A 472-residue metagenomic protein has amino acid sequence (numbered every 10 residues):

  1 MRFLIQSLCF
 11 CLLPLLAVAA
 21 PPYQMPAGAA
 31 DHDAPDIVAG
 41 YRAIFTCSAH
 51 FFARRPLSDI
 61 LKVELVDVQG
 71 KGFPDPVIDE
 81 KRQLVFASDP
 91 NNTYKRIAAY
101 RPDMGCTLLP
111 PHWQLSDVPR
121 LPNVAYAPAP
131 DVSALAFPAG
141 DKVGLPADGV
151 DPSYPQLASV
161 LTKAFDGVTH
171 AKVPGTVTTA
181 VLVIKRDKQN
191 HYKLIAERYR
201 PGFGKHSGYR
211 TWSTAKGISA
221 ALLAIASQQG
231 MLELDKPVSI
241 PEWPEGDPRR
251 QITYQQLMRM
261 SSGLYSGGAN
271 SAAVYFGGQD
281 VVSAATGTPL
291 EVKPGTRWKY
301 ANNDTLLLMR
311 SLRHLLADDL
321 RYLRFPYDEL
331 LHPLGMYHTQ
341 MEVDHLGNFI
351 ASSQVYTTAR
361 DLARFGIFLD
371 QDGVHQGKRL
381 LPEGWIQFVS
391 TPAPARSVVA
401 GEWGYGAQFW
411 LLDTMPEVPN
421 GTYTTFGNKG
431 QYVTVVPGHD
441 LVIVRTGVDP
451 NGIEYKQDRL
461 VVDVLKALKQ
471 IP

Functional and structural regions predicted by a protein language model:
F86, S159-F203, T434, D440-V444: A short, well-structured edge-of-sheet supersecondary motif
S88-V173: Non-catalytic propeptide/linker segments at domain boundaries
V181, K188, Y192, Y209-D235 (+3 more regions): Active-site SXXK
Q189-R198, S271-P294, L320-T339: Short, charged, amphipathic alpha-helices and their helix-cap/turn boundaries
A220, D304-L312, S353-V374, Q431-G447: Active-site-proximal alpha-helical segments within enzyme catalytic domains
Q229-G263, G287-P289, A317-S353: Active-site helix/loop module of the DD-peptidase/beta-lactamase fold, centered on the serine-lysine SxxK catalytic
P244-A273, G277-T296, A301-L306, T357-R360: Conserved catalytic neighborhood of penicillin-recognizing serine enzymes
M336-Q340, Q387-I443: Active-site Gly/Thr loop motif
